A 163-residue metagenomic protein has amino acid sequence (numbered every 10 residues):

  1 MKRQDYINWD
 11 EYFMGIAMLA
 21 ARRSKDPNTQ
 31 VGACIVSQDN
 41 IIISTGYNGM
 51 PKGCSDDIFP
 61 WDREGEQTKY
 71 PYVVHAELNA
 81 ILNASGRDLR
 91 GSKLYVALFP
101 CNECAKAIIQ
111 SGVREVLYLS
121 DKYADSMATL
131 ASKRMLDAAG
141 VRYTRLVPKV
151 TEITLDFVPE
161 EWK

Functional and structural regions predicted by a protein language model:
M1-K163: Zinc-dependent deaminase catalytic domain
